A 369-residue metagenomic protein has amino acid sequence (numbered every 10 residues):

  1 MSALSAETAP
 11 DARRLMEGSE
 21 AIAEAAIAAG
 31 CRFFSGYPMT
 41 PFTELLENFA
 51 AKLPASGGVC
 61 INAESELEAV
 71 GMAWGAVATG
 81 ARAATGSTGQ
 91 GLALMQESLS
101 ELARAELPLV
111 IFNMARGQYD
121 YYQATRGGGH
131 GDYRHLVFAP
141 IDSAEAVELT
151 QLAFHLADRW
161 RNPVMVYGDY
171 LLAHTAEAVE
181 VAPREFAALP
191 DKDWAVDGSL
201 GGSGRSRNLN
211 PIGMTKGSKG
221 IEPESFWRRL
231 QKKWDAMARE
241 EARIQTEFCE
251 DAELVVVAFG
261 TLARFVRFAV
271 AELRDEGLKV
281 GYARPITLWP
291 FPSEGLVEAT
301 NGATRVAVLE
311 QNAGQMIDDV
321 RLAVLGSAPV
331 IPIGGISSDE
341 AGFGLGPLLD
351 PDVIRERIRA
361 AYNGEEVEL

Functional and structural regions predicted by a protein language model:
M1-G127, D142: Thiamine diphosphate
E17-A21, Q231-L254, R267, A271: Glycine-/acidic-rich phosphate or pyrophosphate-binding loops and their flanking alpha/beta elements
Q118-V164, D169-Y170, E366-L369: Conserved thiamine diphosphate
R161-T246: Conformationally flexible catalytic loops at phosphate/diphosphate-handling active centers
L171-V196, A303-T304, E310-D318, L322-I331: Terminal amphipathic helices with adjacent charged low-complexity linkers/tails
V266-A299: Generic long, charged, amphipathic alpha-helical segments
Q311-L369: Peripheral docking tails and interdomain loops at the edges of cofactor- or intermediate-handling domains
